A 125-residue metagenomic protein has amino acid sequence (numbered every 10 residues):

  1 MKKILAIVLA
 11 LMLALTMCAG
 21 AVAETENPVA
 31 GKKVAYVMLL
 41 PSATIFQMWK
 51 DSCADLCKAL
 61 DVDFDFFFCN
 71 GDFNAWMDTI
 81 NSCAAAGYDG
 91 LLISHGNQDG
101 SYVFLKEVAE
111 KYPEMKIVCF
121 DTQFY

Functional and structural regions predicted by a protein language model:
M1-T25, C53: Gram-positive cell-envelope targeting signals
G20-Y125: A residue-level marker of the well-folded mature domains of exported/periplasmic proteins
